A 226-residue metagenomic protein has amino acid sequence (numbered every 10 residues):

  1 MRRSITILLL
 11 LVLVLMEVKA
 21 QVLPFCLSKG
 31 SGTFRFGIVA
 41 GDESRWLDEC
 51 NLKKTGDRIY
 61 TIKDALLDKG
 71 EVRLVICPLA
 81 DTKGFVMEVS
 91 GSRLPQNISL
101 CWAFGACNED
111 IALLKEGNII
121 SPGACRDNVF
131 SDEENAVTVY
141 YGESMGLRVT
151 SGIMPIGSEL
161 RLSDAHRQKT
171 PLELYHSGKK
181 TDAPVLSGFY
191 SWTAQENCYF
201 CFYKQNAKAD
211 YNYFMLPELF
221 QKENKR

Functional and structural regions predicted by a protein language model:
M1, L15-Q21: Bacterial Sec-dependent signal peptides at the C-terminal "C-region" and cleavage site
S4-V14: Sec-dependent N-terminal signal peptides
K19-A65, Y141-D164: An extended acidic
L27, E71, N97-S99: Long, solvent-exposed non-transmembrane regions
C50-L52, V75-P78, S191: Short amphipathic beta-strand and strand-loop transition segments with alternating hydrophobic
I59-A80: Low-complexity, acidic Ser/Thr/Pro/Gly-rich terminal tails and inter-domain linkers that flank the onset of structured
L79-V86, S90-R226: Acidic/polar, glycine-enriched structural segments that form the non-catalytic walls/loops of the carbohydrate-binding
